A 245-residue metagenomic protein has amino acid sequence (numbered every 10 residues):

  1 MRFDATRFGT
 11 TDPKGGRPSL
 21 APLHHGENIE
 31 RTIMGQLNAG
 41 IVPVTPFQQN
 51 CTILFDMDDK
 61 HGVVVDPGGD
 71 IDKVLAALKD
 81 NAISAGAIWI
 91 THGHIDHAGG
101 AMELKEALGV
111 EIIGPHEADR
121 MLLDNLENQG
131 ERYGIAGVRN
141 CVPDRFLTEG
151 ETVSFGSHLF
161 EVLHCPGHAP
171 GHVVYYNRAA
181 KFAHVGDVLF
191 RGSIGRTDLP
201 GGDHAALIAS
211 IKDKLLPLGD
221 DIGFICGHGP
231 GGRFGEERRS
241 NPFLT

Functional and structural regions predicted by a protein language model:
G9-T11, G16-H24: Short, low-complexity intrinsically disordered segments enriched in A/P/G/S/L with frequent Arg, especially at protein
I29-I33, V42, L54, E151-F155: Short acidic-hydrophobic surface loop/beta-edge motif
G35-N81, V174-G186: Conserved beta-strand hairpin/beta-sheet module of binuclear metal-dependent hydrolase folds, prominently
G40, W89, I113, R145-L147 (+3 more regions): Hydrophobic/aromatic beta-strand patches that form the interior of the parallel beta-sheet core in alpha/beta enzyme
D59, G69-S154, H158, P242-F243: Active-site HxH/HxHxD metal-binding segment of metal-dependent hydrolases
K60, I83, N128-E131, H158-T245: Metallo-beta-lactamase
V63-V65, A87-W89, V162-H164: Short catalytic-loop micro-motif centered on adjacent basic/acidic residues
